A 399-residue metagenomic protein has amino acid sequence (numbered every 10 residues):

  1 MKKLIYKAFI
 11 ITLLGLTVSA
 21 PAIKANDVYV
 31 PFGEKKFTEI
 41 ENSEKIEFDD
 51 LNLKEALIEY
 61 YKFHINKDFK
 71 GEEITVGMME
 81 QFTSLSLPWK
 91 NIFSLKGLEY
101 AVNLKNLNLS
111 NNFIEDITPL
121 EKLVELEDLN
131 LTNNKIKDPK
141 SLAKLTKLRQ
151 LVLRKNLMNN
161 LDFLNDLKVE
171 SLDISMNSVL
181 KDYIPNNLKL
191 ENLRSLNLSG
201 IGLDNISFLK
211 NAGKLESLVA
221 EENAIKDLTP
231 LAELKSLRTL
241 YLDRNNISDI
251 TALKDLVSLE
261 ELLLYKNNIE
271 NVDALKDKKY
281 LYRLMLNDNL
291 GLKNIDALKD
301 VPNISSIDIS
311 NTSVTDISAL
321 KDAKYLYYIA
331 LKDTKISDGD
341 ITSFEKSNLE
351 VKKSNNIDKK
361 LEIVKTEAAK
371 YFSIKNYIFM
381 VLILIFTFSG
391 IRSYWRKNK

Functional and structural regions predicted by a protein language model:
K2-I5, L14-K105, S141, V152 (+5 more regions): N-terminal capping/linker segments that flank leucine-rich repeat
H64, Y183, D273, Y280-Y282: Histidine (H) residue identity feature
Q81-F93, N103-I114, E125-I136, K147-N159 (+9 more regions): Concave beta-strand-loop units of leucine-rich repeat
L95-L98, I117-L120, P139-L142, L161-L164 (+10 more regions): Canonical leucine-rich repeat
